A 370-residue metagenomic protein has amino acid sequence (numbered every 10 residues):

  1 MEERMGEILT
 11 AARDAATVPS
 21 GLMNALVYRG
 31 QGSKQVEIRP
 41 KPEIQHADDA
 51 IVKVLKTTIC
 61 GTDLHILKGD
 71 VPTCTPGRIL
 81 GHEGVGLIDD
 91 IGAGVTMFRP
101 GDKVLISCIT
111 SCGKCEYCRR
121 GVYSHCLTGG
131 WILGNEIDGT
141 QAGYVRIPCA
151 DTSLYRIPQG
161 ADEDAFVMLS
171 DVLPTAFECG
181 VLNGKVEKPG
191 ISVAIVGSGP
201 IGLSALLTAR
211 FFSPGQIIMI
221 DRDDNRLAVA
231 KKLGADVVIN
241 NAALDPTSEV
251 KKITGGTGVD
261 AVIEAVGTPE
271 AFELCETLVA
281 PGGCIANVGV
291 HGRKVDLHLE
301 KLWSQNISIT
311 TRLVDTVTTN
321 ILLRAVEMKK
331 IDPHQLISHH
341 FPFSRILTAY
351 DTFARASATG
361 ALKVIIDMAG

Functional and structural regions predicted by a protein language model:
E2-M23, E273-T277, T316-G370: C-terminal hydrophobic helical "lid"/dimerization subdomain of Rossmann-like NAD(P)H-dependent oxidoreductases
R4-E7, G184-P189, F212, A228-S308 (+3 more regions): Glycine-rich cofactor phosphate-binding loops and adjacent beta1-alpha1 units of small-molecule cofactor enzyme domains
A16, R29, K41-P42, T75-G81 (+2 more regions): Short Gly/Pro-enriched turn/cap motifs at secondary-structure boundaries
P40-T57, K68-E116, P158: Glycine-rich beta-strand-centered segment in the early N-terminal region that forms part of a ligand/cofactor-binding
Q45-H46, R99, K188, A280 (+1 more regions): Residue-level recognition of short, solvent-exposed, well-ordered loop/turn junctions that link secondary-structure
C112-V196: NAD(P)H dinucleotide-binding glycine-rich loop of Rossmann-like/cofactor-binding domains, especially the beta1-alpha1
A161-L244, S248: Mid-domain Rossmann-like dinucleotide-binding core that forms the NAD(H)/NADP(H) cofactor-binding site
D223, H291, D315: Residues in the short beta-alpha loop(s) of Rossmann-like NAD(P)-binding domains
